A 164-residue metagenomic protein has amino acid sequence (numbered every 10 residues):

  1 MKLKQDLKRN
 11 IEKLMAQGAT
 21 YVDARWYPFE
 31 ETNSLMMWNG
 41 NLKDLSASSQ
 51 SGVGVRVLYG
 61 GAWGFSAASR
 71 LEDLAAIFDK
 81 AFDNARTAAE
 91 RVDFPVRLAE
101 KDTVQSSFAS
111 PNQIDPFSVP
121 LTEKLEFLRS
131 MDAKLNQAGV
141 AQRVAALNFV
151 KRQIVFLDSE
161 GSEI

Functional and structural regions predicted by a protein language model:
M1-I164: Active-site bordering "gate/hinge" segments that shape substrate access to catalytic or cofactor-binding pockets
